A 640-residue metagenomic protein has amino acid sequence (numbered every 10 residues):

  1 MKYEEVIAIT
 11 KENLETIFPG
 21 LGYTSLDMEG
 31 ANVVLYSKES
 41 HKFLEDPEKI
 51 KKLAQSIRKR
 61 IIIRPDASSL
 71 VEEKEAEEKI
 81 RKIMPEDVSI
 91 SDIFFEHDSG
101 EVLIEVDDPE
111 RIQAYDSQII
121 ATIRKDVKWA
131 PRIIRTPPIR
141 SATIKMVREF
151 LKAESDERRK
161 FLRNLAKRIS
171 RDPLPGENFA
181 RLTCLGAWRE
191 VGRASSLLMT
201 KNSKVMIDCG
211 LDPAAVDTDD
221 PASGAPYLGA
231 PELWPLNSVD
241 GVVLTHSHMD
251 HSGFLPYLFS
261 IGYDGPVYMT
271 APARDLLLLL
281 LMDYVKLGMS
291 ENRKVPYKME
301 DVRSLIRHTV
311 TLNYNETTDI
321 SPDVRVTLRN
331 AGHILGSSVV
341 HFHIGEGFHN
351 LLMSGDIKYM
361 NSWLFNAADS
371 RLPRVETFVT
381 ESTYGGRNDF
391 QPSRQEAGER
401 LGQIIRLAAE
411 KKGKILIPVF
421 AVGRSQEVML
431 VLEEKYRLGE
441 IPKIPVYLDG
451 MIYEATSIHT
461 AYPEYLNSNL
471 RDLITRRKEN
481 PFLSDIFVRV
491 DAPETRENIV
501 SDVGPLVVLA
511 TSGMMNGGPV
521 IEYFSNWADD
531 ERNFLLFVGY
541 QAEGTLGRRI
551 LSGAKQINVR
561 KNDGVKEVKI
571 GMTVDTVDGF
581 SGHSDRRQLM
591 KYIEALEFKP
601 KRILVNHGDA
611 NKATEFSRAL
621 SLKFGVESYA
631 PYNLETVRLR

Functional and structural regions predicted by a protein language model:
M1-F150: RNA-contacting regions in translation and RNA-metabolism proteins, encompassing KH/S1 modules where present
K52, S56-P65, D126, R132-F150 (+2 more regions): Conserved glycine-bearing catalytic or ligand-binding loops at nucleotide- and phosphate-handling centers of large
L151-N237, T311-N366, E497-V500, V507 (+3 more regions): Core dinuclear metal-dependent hydrolase active-site scaffold
W188-R193, T200-G265, M269-D275, L280-R307 (+3 more regions): Pre-active-site segment of Zn-dependent metallo-hydrolases
M206-G210, V239-D250, L255, V267-T270 (+11 more regions): Active-site neighborhood of phospho(di)ester-bond hydrolases with catalytic His/Asp-centered motifs
G332-S337, H343-V375, E381-Q391, M515 (+2 more regions): Active-site-proximal loop/helix segments of hydrolase catalytic cores
M360-D449, F534-G539, N558-K623, E627: Cap/insert and terminal regions of metallo-dependent hydrolase folds
L401-L546, K561, N606, L622: Hard-cation-handling environments
